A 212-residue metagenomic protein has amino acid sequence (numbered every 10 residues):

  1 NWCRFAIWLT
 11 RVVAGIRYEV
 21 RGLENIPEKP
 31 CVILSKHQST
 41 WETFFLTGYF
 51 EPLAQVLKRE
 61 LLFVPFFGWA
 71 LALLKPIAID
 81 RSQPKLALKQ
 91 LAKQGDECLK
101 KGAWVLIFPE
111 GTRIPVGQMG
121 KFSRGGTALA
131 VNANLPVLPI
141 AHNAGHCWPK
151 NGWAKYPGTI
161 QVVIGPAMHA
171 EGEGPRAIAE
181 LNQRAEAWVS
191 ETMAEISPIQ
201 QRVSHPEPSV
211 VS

Functional and structural regions predicted by a protein language model:
R4-F5, R11-V13, E28-P84: Catalytic core of membrane glycerolipid acyltransferases/transacylases, capturing the structured, soluble-facing
T10-R11, L71, C98, A130: A generic structural signal for well-ordered alpha-helical segments
V20, I33, Q55-V56, V162-I164: Generic preference for hydrophobic
R21, L57-K58, I79-R81, P109 (+1 more regions): Thr-Gly-centered strand-to-loop micro-motif
G22-I26: Glycine-rich helix-loop-beta junction characteristic of Rossmann-like nucleotide cofactor-binding loops
P27-K29, Y156-P157: A short, glycine/Asx- and small/polar-enriched loop/turn that sits immediately N-terminal to a beta-strand
L88-S212: Non-catalytic C-terminal accessory region of glycerolipid acyltransferases and related lyso-lipid remodeling enzymes
